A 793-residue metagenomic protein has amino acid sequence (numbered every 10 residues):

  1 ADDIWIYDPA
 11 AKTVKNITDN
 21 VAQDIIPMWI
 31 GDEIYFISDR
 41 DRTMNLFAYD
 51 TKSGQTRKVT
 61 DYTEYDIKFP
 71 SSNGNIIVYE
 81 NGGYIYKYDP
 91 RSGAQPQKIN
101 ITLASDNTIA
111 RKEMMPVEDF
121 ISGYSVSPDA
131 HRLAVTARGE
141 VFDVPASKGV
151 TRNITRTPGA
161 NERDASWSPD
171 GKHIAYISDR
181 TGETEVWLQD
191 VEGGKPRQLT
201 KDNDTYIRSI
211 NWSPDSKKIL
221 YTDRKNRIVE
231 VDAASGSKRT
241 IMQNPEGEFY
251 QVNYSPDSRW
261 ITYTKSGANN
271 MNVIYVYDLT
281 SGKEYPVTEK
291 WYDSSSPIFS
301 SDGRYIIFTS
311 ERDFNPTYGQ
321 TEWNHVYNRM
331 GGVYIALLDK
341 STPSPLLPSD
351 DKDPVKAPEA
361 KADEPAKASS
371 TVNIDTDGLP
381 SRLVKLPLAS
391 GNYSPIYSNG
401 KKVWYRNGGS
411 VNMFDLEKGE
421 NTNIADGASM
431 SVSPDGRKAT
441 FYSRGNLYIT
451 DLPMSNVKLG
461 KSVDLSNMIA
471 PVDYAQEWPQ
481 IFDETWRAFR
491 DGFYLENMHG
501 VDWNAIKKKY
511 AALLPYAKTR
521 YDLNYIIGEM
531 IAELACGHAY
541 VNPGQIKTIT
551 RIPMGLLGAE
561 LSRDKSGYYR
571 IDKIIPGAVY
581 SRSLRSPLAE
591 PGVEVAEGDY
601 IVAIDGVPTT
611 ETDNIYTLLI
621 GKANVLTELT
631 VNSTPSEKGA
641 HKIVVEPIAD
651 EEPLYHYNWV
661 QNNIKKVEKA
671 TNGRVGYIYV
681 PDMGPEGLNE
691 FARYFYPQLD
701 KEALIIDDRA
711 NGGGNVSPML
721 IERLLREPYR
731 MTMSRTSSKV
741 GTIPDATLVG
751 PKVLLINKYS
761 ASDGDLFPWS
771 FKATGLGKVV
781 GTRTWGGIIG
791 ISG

Functional and structural regions predicted by a protein language model:
A1-W5, P9-A11, N16-I25, Y35-F47 (+20 more regions): A flexible loop/linker signature enriched in serine peptidases of the S9 family
I26-E33, F69-G74, Y124-H131, D164-H173 (+5 more regions): Blade-terminus and WD-like Trp-Asp/Gly-His loop motifs, strongest in beta-propeller folds
R57-S71, Y285-S296, Y393-S394, N423-S431: Conserved blade-ending motifs and adjacent loop-strand segments that build the rim/top face of beta-propeller domains
S105-I121, V372-A389: A short helix->beta-strand "capping" segment at the edge of beta-propeller domains
L459-L534, H538-Y540, R563, G567-Y569 (+1 more regions): Terminal targeting/pro-maturation regions of precursor/exported proteins
P515-R570, E637-N663: Extended, small/polar residue-biased N-terminal targeting/export presequences and adjacent propeptide/linker tracts
R551-E611, P685: PDZ/PDZ-like domain segments forming the peptide/carboxylate-binding groove, activating on the N-terminal beta-strands
S581-L588, V602-G793: Cleft-lining beta-strand/loop regions that shape enzyme active-site pockets
